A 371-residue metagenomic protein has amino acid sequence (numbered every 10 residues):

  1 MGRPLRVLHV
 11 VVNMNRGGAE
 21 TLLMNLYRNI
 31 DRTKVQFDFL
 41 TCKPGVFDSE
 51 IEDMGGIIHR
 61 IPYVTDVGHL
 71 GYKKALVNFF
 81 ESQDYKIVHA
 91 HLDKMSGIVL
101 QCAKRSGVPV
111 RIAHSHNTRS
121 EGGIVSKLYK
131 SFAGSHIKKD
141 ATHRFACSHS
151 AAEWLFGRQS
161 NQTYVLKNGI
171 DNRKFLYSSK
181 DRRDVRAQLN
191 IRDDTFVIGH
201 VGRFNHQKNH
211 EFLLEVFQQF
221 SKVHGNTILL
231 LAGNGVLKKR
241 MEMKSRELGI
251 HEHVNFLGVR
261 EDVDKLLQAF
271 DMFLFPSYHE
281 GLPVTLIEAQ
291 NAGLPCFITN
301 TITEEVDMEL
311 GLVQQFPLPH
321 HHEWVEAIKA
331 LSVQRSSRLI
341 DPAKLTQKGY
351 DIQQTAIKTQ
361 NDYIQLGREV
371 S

Functional and structural regions predicted by a protein language model:
R3-K74, V236-L237, D362, S371: N-terminal strand-loop element at the rim of the active site of nucleotide-sugar-dependent glycosyltransferases
E20-N25, F196, H200-Q219, V236-E242: A conserved mid-protein helix/loop that constitutes part of the nucleotide-sugar donor-binding site
L40-T41, L286, P295-T299, E305: Short hydrophobic beta-strand element within catalytic cores of glycosyltransferases and related nucleotide-activated
T65-G71, E153-G157, G169-Q188, D194 (+1 more regions): Acidic anion/phosphate-binding donor-loop and adjacent secondary structure in glycosyltransferase catalytic cores
A90-S96, S115: Short His-centered aromatic/hydrophobic patch
E242-G258: Nucleotide-activated donor-binding/catalytic signature segment of Leloir-type glycosyltransferases, i.e., the conserved
V259, Y278: Aromatic "clamp/platform" in nucleotide-sugar-dependent glycosyltransferases that forms part of the donor/acceptor
E305-R335, Q353: Change "using UDP/GDP/dTDP sugars" to "using nucleotide sugars
